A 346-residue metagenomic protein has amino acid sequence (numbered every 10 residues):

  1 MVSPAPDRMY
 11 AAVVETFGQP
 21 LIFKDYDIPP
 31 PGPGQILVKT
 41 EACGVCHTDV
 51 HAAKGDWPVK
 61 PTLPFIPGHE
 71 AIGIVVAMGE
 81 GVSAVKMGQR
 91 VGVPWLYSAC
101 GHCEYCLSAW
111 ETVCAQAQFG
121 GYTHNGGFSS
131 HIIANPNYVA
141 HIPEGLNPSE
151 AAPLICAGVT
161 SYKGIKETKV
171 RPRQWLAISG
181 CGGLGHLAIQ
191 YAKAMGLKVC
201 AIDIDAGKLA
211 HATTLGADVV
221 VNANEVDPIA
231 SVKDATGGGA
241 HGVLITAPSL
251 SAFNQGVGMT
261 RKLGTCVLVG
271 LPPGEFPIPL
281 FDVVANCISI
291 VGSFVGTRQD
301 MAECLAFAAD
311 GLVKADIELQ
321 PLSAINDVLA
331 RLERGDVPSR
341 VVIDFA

Functional and structural regions predicted by a protein language model:
V2-M9, A206, N254-G258, R298-A346: C-terminal hydrophobic helical "lid"/dimerization subdomain of Rossmann-like NAD(P)H-dependent oxidoreductases
D27-C43, D56-E104, Y138-S149: Glycine-rich beta-strand-centered segment in the early N-terminal region that forms part of a ligand/cofactor-binding
T48-K54: Cytochrome P450 core scaffold surrounding the K-helix E-X-X-R motif and the conserved "meander" helix-loop region
K60, A99-S179: NAD(P)H dinucleotide-binding glycine-rich loop of Rossmann-like/cofactor-binding domains, especially the beta1-alpha1
V91, E144-V226, A230, L244: Mid-domain Rossmann-like dinucleotide-binding core that forms the NAD(H)/NADP(H) cofactor-binding site
T168-P172, I204-S289, V337, A346: Glycine-rich cofactor phosphate-binding loops and adjacent beta1-alpha1 units of small-molecule cofactor enzyme domains
